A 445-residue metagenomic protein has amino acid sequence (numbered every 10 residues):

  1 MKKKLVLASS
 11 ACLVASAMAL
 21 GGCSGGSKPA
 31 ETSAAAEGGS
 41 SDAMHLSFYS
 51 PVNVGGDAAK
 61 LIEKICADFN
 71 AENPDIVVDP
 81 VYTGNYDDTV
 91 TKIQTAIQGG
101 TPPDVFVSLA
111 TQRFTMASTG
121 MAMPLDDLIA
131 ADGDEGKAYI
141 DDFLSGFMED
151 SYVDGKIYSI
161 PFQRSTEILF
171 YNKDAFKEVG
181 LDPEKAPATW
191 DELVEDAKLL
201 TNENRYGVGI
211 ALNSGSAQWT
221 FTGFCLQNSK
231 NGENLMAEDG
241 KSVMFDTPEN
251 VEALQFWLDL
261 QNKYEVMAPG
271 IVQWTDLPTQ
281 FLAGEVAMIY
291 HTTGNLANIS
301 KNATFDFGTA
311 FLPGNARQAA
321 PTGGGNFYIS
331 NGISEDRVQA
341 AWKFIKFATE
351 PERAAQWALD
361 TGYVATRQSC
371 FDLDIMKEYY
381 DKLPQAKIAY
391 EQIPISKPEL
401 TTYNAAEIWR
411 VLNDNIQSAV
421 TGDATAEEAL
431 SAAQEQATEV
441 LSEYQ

Functional and structural regions predicted by a protein language model:
K4-S9, L20-T119, D132-Y139, P183 (+6 more regions): Conserved N-terminal structural module of periplasmic/extracytoplasmic solute-binding proteins
E37, A110-I168, V194, T220-N228 (+3 more regions): Hinge/lid segment of periplasmic solute-binding proteins
A71-E72, V179, V251, Q255 (+4 more regions): Extracytoplasmic/periplasmic substrate-recognition and gating elements
Y82-K92, T111, A188-V194, P269-L282: Short helix-initiation/N-cap motifs at beta->coil->alpha
D104-V107, A287-H291: Paired acidic/hydrophobic, glycine-rich loop segments that form the ligand-binding mouth/hinge of periplasmic-binding
D126-F143, A186, I210-L212, S229-E252 (+6 more regions): Short, solvent-exposed loop/beta-turn-alpha elements that line the ligand-binding surface or hinge of extracytoplasmic
D142, A310, L359-V411, S418 (+1 more regions): Long, aromatic- and glycine/proline-rich binding clefts that accommodate carbohydrate-like moieties
V194-T201, D239-G270: Glycine-centered hinge/linker elements that transmit conformational signals in sensory and ligand-binding systems
